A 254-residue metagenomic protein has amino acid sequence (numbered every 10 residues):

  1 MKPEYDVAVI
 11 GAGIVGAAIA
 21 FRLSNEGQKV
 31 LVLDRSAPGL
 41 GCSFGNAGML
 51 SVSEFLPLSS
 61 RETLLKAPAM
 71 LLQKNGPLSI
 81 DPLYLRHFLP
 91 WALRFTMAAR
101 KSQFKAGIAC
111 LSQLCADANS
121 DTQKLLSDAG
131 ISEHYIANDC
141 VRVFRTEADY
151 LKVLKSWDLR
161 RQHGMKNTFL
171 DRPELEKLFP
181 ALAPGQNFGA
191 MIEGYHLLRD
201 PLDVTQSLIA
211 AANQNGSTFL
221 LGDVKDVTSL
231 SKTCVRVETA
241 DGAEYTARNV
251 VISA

Functional and structural regions predicted by a protein language model:
K2-G13: Beta1/beta-strand and adjacent pyrophosphate-binding region of the FAD-binding site in flavoprotein oxidoreductases
G11, S53, S253-A254: Short, well-ordered coil/turn residues at beta-beta hairpins and beta-strand->alpha-helix junctions within
G16-A17: N-terminal Rossmann-fold NAD(P) dinucleotide-binding loop
A20, S24-N25, A211: Gly/Ala-rich phosphate-binding loop of Rossmann-like dinucleotide-binding domains, activating on the conserved
S24-F44: Glycine-rich FAD pyrophosphate-binding loop
A47-R172: Dinucleotide-binding Rossmann-like beta1-alpha1 core, especially the glycine-rich loop that anchors the ADP
L151-Q162, L182-N249, S253: Helical element adjacent to the flavin cofactor pocket in flavoenzyme catalytic cores
